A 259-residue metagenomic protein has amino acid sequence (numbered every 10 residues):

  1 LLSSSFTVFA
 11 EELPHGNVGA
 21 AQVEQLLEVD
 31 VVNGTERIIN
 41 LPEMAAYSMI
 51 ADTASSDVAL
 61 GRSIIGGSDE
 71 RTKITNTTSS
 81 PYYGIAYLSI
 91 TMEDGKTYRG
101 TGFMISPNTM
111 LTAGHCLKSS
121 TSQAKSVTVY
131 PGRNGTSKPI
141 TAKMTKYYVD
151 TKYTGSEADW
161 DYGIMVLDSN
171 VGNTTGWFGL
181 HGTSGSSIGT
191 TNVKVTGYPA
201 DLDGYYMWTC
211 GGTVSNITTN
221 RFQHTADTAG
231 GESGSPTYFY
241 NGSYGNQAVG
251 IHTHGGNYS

Functional and structural regions predicted by a protein language model:
L1-A10: Sec-dependent N-terminal signal peptides of Gram-positive bacterial secreted proteins and lipoproteins
A10-T101: Protease-domain processing segments flanking chymotrypsin-fold serine proteases, especially trypsin-like
G61-Y83, S89-G95, R99, K118 (+1 more regions): Conserved catalytic-core segment of clan PA serine endopeptidases
I105-S106, T218: Residue-level recognition of beta-strand termini and adjacent short loop/turns
N108, T112: Cytochrome P450 catalytic-core helices
C116-K118, R133-S137, D168-N173, P199-D201 (+2 more regions): Acidic glycine-/aspartate-rich tracts in secreted/extracellular proteins
G135, A158-T228: Chymotrypsin/trypsin-fold serine protease catalytic domain
D227-H252: Catalytic nucleophile loop of clan PA
